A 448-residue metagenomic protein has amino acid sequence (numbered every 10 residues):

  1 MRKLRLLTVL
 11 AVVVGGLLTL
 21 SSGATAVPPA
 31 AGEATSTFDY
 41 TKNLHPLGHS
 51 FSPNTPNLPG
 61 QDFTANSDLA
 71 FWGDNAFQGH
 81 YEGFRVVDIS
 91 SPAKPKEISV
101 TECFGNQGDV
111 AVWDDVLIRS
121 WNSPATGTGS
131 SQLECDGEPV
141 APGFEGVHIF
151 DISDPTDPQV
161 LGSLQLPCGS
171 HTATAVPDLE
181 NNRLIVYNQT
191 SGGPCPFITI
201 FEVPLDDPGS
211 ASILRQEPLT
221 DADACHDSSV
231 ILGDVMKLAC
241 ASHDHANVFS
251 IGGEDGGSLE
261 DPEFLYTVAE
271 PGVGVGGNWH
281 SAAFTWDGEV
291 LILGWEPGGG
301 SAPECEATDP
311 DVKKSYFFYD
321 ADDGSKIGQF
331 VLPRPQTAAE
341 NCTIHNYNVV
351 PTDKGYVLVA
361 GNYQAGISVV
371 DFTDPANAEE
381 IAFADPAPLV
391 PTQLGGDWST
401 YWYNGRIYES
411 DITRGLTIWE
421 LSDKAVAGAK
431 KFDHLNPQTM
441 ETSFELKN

Functional and structural regions predicted by a protein language model:
M1-V9: Bacterial N-terminal signal peptides that target proteins for export
R5, L18-T19: Intrinsic disorder/low-complexity segments
L10, L20-N448: Feature marking well-ordered beta-strand scaffolds used for ligand recognition
